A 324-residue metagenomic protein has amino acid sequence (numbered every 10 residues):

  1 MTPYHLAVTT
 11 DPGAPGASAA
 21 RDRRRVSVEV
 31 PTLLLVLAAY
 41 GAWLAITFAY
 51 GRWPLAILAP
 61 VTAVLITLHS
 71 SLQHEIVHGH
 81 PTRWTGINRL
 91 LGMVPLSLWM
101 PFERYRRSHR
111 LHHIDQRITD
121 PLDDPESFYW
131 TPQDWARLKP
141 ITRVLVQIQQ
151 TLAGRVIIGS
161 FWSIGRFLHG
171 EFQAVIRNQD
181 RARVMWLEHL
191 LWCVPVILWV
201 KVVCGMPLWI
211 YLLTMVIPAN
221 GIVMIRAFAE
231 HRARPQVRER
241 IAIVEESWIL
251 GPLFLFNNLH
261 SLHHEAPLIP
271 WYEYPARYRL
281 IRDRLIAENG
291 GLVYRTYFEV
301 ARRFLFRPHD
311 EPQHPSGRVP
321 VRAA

Functional and structural regions predicted by a protein language model:
M1-L65, P95-W209, Y272-A324: Non-catalytic, topology-defining segments of multipass membrane proteins
A42-A49, H80-P81, V200, H231-R232 (+1 more regions): Short, flexible segments with low predicted structural confidence
T47-S71, G86, M93-E103, V216-N220 (+1 more regions): Membrane-embedded alpha-helical segments that form the functional core of polytopic membrane enzymes, especially those
V64-I76, P101, Y105, G154-F167 (+2 more regions): Transmembrane alpha-helical segments that form the membrane-embedded catalytic/substrate-channel core of multi-pass
I66-T85, R104-I118, R226-A233, L253-Y274: Acidic (Asp/Glu-rich) catalytic motifs at the cytosolic membrane interface
I87-L90, W192: N-terminal alpha-helical segment
V223, I243-V244: Active-site Asp-x-Gly
Q236-A242: Short, surface-exposed loop/helix-turn segments at secondary-structure junctions that function as lids/hinges flanking
